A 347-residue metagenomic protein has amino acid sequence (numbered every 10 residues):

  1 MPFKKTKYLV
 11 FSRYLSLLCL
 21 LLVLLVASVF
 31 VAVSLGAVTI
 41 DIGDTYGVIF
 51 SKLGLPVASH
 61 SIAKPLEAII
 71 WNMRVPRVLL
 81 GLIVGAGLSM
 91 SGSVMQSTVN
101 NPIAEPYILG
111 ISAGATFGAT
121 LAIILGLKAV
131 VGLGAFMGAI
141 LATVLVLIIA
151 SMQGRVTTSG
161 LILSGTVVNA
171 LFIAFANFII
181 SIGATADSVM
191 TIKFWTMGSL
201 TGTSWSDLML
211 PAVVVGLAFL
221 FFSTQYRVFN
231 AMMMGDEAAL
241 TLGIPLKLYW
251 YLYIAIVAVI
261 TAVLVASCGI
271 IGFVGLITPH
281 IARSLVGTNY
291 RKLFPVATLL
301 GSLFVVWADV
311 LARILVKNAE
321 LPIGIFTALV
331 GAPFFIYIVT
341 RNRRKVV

Functional and structural regions predicted by a protein language model:
M1-V347: Alpha-helical transmembrane segments in inner-membrane proteins
